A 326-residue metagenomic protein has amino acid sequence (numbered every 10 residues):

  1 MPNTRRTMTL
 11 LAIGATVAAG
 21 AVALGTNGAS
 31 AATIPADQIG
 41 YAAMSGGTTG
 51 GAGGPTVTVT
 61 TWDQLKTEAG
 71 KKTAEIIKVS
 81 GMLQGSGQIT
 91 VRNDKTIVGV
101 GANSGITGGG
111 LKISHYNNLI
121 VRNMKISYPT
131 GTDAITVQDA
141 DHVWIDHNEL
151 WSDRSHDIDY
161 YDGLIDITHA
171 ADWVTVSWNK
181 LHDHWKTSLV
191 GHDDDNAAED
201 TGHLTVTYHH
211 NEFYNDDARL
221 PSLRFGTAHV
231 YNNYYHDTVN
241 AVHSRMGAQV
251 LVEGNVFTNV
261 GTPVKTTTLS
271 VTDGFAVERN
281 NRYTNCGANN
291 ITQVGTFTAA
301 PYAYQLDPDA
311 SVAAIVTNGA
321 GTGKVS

Functional and structural regions predicted by a protein language model:
M1-A31: Secretory targeting and sorting signals
A32-G51, V91-N93, D141, R154-I158 (+2 more regions): Post-signal peptide N-terminal regions of Sec-secreted extracellular proteins
Q38-K78: Acidic Gly/Asp/Thr-rich repetitive segments characteristic of extracellular carbohydrate-active and adhesion proteins
K66-T73, G81-V98, S104-N123, S127-D141 (+1 more regions): Extracellular beta-strand-rich solenoid/capping regions of secreted or surface-exposed proteins that bind or remodel
G87-V91, G105, G109-H115, D133-D139 (+6 more regions): Glycine-rich beta-solenoid repeat tracts in large extracellular/virion proteins
D94-V100, N117-Y128, D141-R154, A171-H192 (+4 more regions): Right-handed parallel beta-helix
S222-F225, N232-Y235, V239-S326: Extracellular beta-rich repeat passengers
